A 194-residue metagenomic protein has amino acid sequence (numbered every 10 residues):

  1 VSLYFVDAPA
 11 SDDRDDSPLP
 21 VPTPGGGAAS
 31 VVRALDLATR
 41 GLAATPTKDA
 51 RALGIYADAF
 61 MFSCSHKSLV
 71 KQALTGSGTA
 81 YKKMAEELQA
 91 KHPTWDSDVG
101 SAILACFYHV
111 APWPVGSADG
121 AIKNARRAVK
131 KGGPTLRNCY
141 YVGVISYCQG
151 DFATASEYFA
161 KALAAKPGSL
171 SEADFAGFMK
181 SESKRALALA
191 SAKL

Functional and structural regions predicted by a protein language model:
V1-E87, V99-G132, C148, L163-E182: Short coil/linker segments at helix-helix boundaries
L3, I55, C139-Y140, E157: Intrinsically disordered, low-complexity N-terminal regions enriched in serine/proline/glycine with scattered basic
P9-D13, S156-F159, R185-L194: Extreme N-terminal leader/anchor segments
L88-K91, R137-Y147, F159: Ligand-binding pocket scaffold of soluble enzyme catalytic domains
W95: Peptidyl-prolyl cis-trans isomerase
G150-L163: Short glycine/proline-rich, acidic loop/turn segments that cap or connect secondary-structure elements
